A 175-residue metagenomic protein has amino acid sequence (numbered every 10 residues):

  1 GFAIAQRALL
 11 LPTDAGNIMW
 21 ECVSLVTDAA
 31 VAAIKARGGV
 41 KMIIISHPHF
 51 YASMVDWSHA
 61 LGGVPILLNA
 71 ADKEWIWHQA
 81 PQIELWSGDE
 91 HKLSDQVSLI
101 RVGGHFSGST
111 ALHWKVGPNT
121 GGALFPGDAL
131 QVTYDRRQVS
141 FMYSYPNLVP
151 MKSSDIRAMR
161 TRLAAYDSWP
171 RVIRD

Functional and structural regions predicted by a protein language model:
G1-D14, A165: Zn-dependent metallo-beta-lactamase
F2-I4, I83-E84, D95, G103-S107: Short solvent-exposed loop/turn micro-motifs enriched in small/polar/acidic residues
I4, V26-A30, F50, I156-M159: Amphipathic coiled-coil/heptad-repeat helices and related helical stalk/stem segments that mediate oligomerization
A5-Q6, D14, A80, Q96 (+1 more regions): A structure-centric signal for secondary-structure junctions around beta-strands
R7-L9, D89, T110: Residue-level detector of beta-strand structural context in well-folded domains
A8-V23, D28, A33-A36: A short mid-domain helix/strand-loop element embedded in enzyme catalytic domains that forms or borders the active-site
A15-M19, V23-V26, K41, V64-P65 (+2 more regions): Metallo-beta-lactamase
T27-D95: Active-site HxH/HxHxD metal-binding segment of metal-dependent hydrolases
